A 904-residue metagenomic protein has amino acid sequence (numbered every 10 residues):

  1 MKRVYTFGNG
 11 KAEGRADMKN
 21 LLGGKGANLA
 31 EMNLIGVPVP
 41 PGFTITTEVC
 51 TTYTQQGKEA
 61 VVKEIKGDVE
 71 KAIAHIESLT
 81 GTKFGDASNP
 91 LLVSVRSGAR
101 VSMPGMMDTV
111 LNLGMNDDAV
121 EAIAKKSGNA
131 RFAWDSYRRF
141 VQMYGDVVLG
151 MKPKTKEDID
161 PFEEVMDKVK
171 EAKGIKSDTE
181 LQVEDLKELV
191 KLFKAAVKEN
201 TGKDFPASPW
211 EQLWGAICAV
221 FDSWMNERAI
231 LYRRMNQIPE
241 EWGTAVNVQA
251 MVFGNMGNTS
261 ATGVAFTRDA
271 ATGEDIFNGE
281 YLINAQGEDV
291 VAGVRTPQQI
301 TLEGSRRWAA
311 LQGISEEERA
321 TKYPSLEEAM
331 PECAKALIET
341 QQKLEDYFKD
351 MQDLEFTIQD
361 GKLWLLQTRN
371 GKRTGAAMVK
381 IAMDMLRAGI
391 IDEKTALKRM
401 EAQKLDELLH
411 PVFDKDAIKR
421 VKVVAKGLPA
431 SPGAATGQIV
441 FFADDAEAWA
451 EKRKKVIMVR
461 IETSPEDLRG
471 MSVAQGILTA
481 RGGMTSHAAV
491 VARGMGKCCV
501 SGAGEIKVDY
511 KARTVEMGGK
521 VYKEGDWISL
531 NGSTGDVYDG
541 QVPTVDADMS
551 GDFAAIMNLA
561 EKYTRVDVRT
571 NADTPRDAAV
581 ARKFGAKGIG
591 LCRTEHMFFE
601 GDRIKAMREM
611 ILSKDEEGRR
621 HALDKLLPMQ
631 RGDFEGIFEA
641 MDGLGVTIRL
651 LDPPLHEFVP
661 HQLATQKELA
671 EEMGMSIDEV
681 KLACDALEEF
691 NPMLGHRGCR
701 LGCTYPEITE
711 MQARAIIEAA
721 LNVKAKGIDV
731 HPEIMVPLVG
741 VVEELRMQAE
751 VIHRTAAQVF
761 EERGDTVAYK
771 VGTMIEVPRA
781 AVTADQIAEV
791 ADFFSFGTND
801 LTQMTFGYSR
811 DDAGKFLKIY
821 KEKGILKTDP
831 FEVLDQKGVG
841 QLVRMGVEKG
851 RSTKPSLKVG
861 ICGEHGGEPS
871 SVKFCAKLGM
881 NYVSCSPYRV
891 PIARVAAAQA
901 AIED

Functional and structural regions predicted by a protein language model:
M1-V421, P429, A448, K454-I457 (+11 more regions): Nucleotide/phosphate-binding sheet-loop regions of phosphoryl- and nucleotidyl-transfer enzymes
F43, A480-G482, S501-G504, C592 (+2 more regions): Short beta->alpha connector loops at strand-helix junctions that form conserved, small/polar/Pro-enriched
R96-S97, M549, L559-D904: Conserved alpha/beta-domain cores
N247, V440, I457-V459, L478 (+3 more regions): Structural motif
K362-W364, I457, I461-S472, G476-T479 (+8 more regions): Glycine-rich phosphate/ribose-binding loops and adjacent secondary-structure elements that form binding surfaces
K426-E466, M517-A555: Extended, non-globular alpha-helical segments
F442, E505-I506, A554-M557, D573-P575: Intrinsically disordered, low-complexity regulatory segments
